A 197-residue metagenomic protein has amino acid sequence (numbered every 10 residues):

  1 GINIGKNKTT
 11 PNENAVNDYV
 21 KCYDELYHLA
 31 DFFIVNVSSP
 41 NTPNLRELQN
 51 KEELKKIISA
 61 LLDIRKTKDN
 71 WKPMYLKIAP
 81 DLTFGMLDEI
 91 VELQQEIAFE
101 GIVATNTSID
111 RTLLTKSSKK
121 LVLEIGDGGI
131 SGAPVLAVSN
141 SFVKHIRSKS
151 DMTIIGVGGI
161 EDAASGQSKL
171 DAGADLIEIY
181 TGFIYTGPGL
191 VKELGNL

Functional and structural regions predicted by a protein language model:
G1-I97, L114, S118-E124: Active-site entrance/lid segments in N-terminal catalytic domains of soluble metabolic enzymes
I2-I4, F33-N36, M74-I78, I102-A104 (+3 more regions): Hydrophobic faces of well-ordered beta-strands that scaffold small-molecule active sites in alpha/beta enzyme cores
D18, E53-K56, P134-V138, E161: Short secondary-structure boundary/capping elements
C22, F142-V143, S165: Short glycine-rich, acidic/polar surface loops and turns
V37-S39, G101-I109, G159-I160, S165-E193: Glycine-rich phosphate-binding active-site loops on the catalytic face of alpha/beta enzymes
P40-Q49, L87, E92-S148, M152 (+2 more regions): Glycine/Thr-rich beta-alpha phosphate-binding loop at enzyme active sites
L82-E96, R147-S150, I160-I177: Catalytic cores of alpha/beta
